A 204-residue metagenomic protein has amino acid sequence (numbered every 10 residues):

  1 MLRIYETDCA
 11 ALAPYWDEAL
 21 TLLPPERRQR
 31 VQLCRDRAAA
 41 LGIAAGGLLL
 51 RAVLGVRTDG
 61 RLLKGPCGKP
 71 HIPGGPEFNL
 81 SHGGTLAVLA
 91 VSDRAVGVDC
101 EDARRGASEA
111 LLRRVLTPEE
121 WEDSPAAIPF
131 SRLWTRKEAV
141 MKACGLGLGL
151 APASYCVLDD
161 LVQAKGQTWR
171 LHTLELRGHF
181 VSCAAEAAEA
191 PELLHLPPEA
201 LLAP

Functional and structural regions predicted by a protein language model:
M1-P204: Core catalytic alpha/beta fold that binds nucleotide/phospho-ligands
